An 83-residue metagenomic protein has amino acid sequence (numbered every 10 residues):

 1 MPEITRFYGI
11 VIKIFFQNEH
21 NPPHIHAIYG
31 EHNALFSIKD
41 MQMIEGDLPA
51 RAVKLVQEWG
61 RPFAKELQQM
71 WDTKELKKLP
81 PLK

Functional and structural regions predicted by a protein language model:
M1, I38-R51, K65, L79-K83: N-terminus-biased detector of the onset of the functional/mature region
M1-E19: Short, charged/polar N-terminal "headpieces" of proteins
M1-P2, P22-I25, E66-Q68: Intrinsically disordered, low-complexity boundary segments flanking structured domains
P2, L35, D40, W59 (+1 more regions): Short, functionally important structural connectors and interaction interfaces within domains
I10-F15, L35, Q68-T73: Broad hydrophobic/π-residue packing in well-ordered secondary structure
F15-A50: A short, structured beta-strand/loop element
K54-K83: C-terminal structural segments of small proteins and small subunits
